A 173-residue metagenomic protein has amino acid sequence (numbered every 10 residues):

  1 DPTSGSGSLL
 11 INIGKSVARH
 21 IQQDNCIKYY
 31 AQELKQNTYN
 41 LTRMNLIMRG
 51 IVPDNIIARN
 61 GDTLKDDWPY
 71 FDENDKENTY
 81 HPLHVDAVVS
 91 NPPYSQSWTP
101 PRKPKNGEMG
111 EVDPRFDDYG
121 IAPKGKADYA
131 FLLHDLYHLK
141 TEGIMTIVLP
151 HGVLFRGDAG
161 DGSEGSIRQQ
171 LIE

Functional and structural regions predicted by a protein language model:
D1-S90, S95-S97, N106, L149-G152 (+1 more regions): Conserved S-adenosyl-L-methionine
F71-E73, E108-G110, A122-G125, F131: Catalytic core segments in nucleotide and nucleic-acid processing enzymes
T99-D113: Short, flexible, mixed-charge acidic loops at enzyme active sites
R115-D118: Extracytoplasmic loops and strand-loop junctions of Gram-negative outer membrane beta-barrel proteins
I121-E173: Conserved Class I SAM-dependent methyltransferase catalytic core
